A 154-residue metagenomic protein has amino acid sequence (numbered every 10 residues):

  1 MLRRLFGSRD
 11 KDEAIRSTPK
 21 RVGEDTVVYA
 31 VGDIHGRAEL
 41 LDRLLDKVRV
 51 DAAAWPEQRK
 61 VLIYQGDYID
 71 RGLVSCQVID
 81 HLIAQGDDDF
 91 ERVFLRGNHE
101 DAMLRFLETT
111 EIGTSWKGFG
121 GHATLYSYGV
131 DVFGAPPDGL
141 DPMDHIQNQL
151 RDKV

Functional and structural regions predicted by a protein language model:
M1-I79: N-terminal active-site segment of His-dependent metallophosphoesterases
R71-V154: Active-site neighborhood of divalent metal-dependent phosphoester bond hydrolases
